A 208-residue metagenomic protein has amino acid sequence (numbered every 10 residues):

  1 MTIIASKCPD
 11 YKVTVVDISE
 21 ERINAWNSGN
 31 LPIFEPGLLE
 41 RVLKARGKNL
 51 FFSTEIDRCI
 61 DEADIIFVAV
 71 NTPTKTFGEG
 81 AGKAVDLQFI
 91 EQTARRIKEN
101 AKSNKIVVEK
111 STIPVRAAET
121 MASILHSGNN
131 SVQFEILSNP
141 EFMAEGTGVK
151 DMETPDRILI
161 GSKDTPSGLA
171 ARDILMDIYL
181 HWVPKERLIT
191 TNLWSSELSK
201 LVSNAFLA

Functional and structural regions predicted by a protein language model:
M1-N30: NAD(P)+-binding Rossmann beta1-loop-alpha1 motif at the extreme N-terminus of oxidoreductases
G37-D64, T74-K75, I97-K98: A structured beta-alpha segment of the ubiquitous adenosine-cofactor-binding alpha/beta core
E62-A63, N104, P155-D156: Short, well-ordered alpha-helix to beta-strand connector turns
D64-G78, T154: Gly-rich Lys/Arg/Thr-decorated short loops/hinges at beta-loop-alpha junctions or inter-strand turns that position
V68-V70, S111, S162-K163: Glycine-rich, N-terminal phosphate-binding loop of Rossmann-like dinucleotide-binding domains
T74-E145: Rossmann-like NAD(P)(H) cofactor-binding subdomain of soluble oxidoreductases
T120-N139, M143-A208: Internal alpha-helical scaffold of NAD(P)-dependent oxidoreductase catalytic cores
